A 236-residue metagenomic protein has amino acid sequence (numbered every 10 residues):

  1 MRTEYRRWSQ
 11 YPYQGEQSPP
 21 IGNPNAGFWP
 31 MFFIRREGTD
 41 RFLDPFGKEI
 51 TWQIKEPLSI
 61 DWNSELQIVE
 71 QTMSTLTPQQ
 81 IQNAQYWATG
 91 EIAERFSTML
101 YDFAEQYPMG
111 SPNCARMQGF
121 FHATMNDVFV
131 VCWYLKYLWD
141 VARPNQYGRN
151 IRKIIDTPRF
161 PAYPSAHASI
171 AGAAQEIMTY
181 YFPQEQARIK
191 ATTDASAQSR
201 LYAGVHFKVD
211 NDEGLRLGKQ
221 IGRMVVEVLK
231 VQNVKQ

Functional and structural regions predicted by a protein language model:
M1-A166, I170-Q236: Secretion/export-associated helical scaffolds and adjacent low-complexity Pro/Gly/Ser/Thr-rich regions
